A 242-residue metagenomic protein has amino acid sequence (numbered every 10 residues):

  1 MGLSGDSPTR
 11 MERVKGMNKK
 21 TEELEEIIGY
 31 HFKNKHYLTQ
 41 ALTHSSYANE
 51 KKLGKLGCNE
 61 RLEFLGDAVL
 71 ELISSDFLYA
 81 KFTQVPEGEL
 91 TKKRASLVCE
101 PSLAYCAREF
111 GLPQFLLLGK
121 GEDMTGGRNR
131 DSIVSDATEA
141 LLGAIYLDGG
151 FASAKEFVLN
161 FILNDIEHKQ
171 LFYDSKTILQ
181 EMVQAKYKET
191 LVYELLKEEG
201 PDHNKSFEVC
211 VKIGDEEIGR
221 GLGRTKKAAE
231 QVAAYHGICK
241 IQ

Functional and structural regions predicted by a protein language model:
M1-Q242: Double-stranded RNA-binding/processing signature
